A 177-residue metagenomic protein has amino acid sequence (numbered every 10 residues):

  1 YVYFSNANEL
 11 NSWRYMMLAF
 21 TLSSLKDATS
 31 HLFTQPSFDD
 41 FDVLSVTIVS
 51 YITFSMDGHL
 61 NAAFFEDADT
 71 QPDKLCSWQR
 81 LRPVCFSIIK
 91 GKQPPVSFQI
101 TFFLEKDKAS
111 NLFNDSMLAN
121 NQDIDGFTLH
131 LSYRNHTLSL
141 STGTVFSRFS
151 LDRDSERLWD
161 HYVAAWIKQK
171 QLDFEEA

Functional and structural regions predicted by a protein language model:
Y1-F4, N11-R80: Charge-rich, low-complexity N-terminal segments
L10, H31, D39, T47 (+4 more regions): A generic structural micro-environment signature that highlights single residues at secondary-structure boundaries
L25, Y51, D57-H59, F103-A109 (+2 more regions): Generic structural motif
S50, S55, L60, A68-Q71 (+4 more regions): General N-terminal targeting signals
D69-T137: Surface-exposed, low-hydrophobicity interaction/linker segments
L138-A177: Mixed-charge, glycine-accented linear interaction segment located at domain edges/termini
